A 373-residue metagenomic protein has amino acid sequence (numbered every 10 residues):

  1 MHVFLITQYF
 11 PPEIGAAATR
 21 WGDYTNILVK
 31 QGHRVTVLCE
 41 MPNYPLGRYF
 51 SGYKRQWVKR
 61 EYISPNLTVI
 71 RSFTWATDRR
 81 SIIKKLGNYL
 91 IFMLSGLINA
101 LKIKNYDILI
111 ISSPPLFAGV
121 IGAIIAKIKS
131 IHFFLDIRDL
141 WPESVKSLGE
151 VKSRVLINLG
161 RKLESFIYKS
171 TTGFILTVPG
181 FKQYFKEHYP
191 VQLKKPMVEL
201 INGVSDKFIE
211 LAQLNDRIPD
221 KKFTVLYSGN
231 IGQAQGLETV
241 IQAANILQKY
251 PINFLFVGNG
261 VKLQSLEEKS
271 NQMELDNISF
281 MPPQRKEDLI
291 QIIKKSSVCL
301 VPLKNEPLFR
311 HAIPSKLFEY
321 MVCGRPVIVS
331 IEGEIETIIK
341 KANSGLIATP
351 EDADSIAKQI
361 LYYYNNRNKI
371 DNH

Functional and structural regions predicted by a protein language model:
M1-I63, N202: N-terminal subdomain of nucleotide-sugar transferases
Q31, L97-L101, F117-V120, I124-I128 (+1 more regions): Membrane-proximal helix-turn-helix segments that form the acceptor-binding/catalytic region of lipid-linked
V37-A100: A conserved catalytic-core segment of Leloir-type glycosyltransferases
C39, H132, R154-L211, D220 (+1 more regions): Donor nucleotide-sugar binding/catalytic pocket of nucleotide-sugar-dependent glycosyltransferases
V204, R217-Q235, V240-A244, L255: Conserved donor-binding/catalytic core segment of Leloir-type glycosyltransferases
K222, P251-G258, Q264-Q291: Nucleotide-activated donor-binding/catalytic signature segment of Leloir-type glycosyltransferases, i.e., the conserved
V298-V301, E319-S330: Short hydrophobic beta-strand element within catalytic cores of glycosyltransferases and related nucleotide-activated
E336-L361, K369-N372: Change "using UDP/GDP/dTDP sugars" to "using nucleotide sugars
